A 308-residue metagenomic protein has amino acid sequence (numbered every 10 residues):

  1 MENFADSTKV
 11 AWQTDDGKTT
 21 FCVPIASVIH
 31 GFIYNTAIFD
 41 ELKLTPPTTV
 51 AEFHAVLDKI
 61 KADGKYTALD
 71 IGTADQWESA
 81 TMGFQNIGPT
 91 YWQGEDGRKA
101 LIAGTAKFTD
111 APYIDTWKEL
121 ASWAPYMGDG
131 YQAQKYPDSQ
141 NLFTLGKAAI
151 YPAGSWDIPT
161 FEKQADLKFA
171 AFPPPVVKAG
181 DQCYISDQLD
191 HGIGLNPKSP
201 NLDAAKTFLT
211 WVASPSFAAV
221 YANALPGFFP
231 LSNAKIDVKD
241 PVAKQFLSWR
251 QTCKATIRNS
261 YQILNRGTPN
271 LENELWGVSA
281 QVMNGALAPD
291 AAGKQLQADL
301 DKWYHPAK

Functional and structural regions predicted by a protein language model:
M1-F4, P89-D115, K163-Q164, V176-Y184 (+2 more regions): Short, solvent-exposed loop/beta-turn-alpha elements that line the ligand-binding surface or hinge of extracytoplasmic
M1-H30, H54, F84, A170-F172: Hinge/lid segment of periplasmic solute-binding proteins
M1-S7, A37-T48, L142, A149-I150 (+5 more regions): Extracytoplasmic "Venus flytrap"/periplasmic binding protein-like
P24, L101, S186, F229-L231 (+1 more regions): C-terminal capping/gating helix-and-loop segments adjacent to ligand/active sites or protein-protein/ligand interfaces
I38-F39, A55-D63, P137-Y151, G277 (+1 more regions): Short helices/loops that flank or line small-molecule/ion binding pockets
L57-K59, D63, I102-Q132: Glycine-centered hinge/linker elements that transmit conformational signals in sensory and ligand-binding systems
N86, K118-N201: Extracytoplasmic/periplasmic substrate-binding proteins
L145, W156-T160, P174, H191-P269 (+1 more regions): Mature extracytoplasmic/periplasmic domains
